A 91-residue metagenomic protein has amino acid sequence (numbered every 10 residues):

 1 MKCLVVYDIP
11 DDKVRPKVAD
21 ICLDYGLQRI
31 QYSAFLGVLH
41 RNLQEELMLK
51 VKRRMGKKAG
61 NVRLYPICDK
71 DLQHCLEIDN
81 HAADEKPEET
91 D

Functional and structural regions predicted by a protein language model:
M1-I30, A34-N42: Extended, hydrophobic alpha-helical segments
K17, E45-L47, H74: Short acidic, gly/pro-rich beta-turn/loop elements at beta-sheet edges and active-site/ligand-binding grooves
I30, A34-N61: Short, intrinsically disordered low-complexity segments
R53-D91: C-terminal structural segments of small proteins and small subunits
